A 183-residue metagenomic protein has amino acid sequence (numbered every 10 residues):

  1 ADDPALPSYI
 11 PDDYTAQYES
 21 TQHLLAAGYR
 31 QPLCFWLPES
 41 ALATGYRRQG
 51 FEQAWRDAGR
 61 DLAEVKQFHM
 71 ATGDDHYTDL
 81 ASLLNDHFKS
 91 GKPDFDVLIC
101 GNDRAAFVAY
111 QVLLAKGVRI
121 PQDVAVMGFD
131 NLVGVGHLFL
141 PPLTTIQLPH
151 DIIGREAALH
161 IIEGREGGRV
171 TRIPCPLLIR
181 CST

Functional and structural regions predicted by a protein language model:
A1-D2, I10-P11, A125-D130: Short beta-strand elements of ligand-binding domains
A1-L6, G136-L140: Short loop/helix-cap segments at secondary-structure boundaries that form the rim of catalytic
P7-C34, H76-D86, A106, L148-E166: Hydrophobic alpha-helical segments within soluble ligand-binding/sensing domains
Y9, F35, F68, I146 (+1 more regions): Hydrophobic residues at beta-strand termini and immediately following loops that shape nucleotide-binding pockets
S20-G59, T171-S182: An alpha-beta-alpha
C34, E52-D79: Short beta-strand elements in bilobed, periplasmic/extracellular small-molecule ligand-binding domains
N85-T183: Flexible loop/turn connectors
